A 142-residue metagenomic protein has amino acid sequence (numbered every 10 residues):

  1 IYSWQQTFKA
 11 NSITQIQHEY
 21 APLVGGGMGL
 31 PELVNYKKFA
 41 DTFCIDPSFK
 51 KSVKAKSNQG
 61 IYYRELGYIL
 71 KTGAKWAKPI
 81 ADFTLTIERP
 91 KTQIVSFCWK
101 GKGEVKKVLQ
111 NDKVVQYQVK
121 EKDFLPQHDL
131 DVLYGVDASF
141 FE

Functional and structural regions predicted by a protein language model:
Y2-A10, A21, F39-E142: Intrinsically disordered, low-complexity linkers and stems that provide flexible hinges in membrane-associated
F8-L33, Q93: Ser/Thr/Pro-rich, low-complexity mucin-like regions that serve as glycosylated stalks/linkers or repetitive adhesive
